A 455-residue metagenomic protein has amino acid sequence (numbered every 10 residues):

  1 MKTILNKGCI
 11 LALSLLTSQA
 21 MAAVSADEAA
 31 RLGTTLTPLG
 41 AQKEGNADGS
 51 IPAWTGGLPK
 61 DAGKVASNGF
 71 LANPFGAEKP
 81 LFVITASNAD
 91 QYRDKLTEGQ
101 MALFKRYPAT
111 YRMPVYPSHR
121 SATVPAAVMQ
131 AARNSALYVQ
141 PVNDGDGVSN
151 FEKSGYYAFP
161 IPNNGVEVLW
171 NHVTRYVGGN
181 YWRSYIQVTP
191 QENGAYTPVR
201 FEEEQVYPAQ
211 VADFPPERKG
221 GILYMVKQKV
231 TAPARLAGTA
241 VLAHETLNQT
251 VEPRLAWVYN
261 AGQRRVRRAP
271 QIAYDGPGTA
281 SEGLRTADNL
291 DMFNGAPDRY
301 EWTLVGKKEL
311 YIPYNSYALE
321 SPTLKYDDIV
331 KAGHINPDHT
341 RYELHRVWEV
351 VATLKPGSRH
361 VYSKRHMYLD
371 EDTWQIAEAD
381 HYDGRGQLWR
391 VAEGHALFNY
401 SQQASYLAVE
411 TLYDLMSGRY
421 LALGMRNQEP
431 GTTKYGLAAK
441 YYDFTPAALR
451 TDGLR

Functional and structural regions predicted by a protein language model:
M1-M21: Gram-negative bacterial Sec-dependent N-terminal signal peptides
A22-A23, A47, D61, V65-P74 (+4 more regions): Charged/polar interaction segments and conserved charged motifs
A23-V24, A29-G57, I84, T97 (+2 more regions): Gly/Pro-enriched, hydrophobic low-complexity segments that function as extracytoplasmic propeptides/linkers
A26-P253, N260: Solvent-exposed N-terminal domain segments of exported/luminal and surface proteins
F75-L81, V211-R218, A256, R299-T303 (+2 more regions): Short, surface-exposed, charge-dense and proline/glycine-enriched linear segments
S184-A232, L236, L290-M367, A377: Extended beta-strand-rich segments in extracellular/periplasmic secretory proteins, especially within noncatalytic
Q428-R455: Long, C-terminal catalytic modules of enzymes
